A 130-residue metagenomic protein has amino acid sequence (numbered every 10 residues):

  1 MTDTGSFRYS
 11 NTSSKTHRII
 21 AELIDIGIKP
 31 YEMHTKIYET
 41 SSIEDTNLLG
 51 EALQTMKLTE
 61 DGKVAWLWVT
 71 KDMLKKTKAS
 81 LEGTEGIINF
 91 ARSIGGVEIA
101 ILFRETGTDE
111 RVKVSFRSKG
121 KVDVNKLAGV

Functional and structural regions predicted by a protein language model:
M1: Catalytic-core segments of class I nucleotidyltransferases/pyrophosphorylases that form NMP-activated intermediates
T4-V130: Hydrophobic helix-and-loop "lid/oligomerization" segment in the mid-to-C-terminal part of catalytic domains
